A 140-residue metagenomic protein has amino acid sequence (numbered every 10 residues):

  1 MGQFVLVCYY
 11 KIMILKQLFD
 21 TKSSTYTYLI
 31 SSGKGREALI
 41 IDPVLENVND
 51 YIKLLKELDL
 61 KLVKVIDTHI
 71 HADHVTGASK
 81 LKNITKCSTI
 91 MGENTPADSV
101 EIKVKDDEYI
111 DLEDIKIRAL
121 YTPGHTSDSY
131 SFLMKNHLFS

Functional and structural regions predicted by a protein language model:
F4: Cationic, low-complexity basic patches in intrinsically disordered or flexible, solvent-exposed regions
I12-M13, S99: Short small/polar-residue motifs
M13-K61, F132-S140: Conserved beta-strand hairpin/beta-sheet module of binuclear metal-dependent hydrolase folds, prominently
S24, L45-Y121, K135-N136: Active-site HxH/HxHxD metal-binding segment of metal-dependent hydrolases
S129: Pseudouridine synthase
